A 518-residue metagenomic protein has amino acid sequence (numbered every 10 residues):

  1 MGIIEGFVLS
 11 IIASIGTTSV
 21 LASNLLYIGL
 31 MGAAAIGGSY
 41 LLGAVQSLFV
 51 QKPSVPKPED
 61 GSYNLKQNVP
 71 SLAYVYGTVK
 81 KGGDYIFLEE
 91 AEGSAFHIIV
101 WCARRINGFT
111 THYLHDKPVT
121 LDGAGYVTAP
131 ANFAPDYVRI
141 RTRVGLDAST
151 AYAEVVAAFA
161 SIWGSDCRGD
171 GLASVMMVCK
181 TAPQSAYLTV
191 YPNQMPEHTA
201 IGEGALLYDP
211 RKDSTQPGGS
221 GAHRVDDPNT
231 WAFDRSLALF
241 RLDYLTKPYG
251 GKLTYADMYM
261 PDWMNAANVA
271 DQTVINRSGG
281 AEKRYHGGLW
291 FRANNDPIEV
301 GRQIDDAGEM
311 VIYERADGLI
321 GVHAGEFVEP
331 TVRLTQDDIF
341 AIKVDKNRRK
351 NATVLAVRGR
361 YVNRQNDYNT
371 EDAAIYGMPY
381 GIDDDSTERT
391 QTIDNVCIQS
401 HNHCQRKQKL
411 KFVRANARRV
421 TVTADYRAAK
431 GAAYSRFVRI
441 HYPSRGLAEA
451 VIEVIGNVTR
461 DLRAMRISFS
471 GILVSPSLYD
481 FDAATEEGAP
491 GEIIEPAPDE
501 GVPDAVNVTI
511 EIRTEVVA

Functional and structural regions predicted by a protein language model:
M1, D116-K117, G318, N366: Detector for glycine-centered tight turns/loop "hinges" at secondary-structure junctions
G2-I11, L25-Q303, C397-Q399: Polar, S/T/G-rich
I15-Y27: Juxtamembrane/transmembrane-helix boundary motifs in multi-pass membrane proteins
L42-S47, S54-F87, V100, R105-G108 (+2 more regions): C-terminal extracytoplasmic interaction modules
